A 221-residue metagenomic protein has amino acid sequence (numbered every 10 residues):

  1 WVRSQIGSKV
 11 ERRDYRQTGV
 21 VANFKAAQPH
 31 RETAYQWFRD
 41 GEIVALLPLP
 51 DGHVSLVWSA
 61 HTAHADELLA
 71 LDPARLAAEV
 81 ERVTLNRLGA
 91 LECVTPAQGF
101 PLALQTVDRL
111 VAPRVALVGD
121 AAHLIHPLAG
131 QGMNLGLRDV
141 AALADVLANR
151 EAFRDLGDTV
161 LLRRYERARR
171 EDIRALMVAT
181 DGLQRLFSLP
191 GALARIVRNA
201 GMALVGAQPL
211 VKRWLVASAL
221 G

Functional and structural regions predicted by a protein language model:
W1-A34, G52-V54, A60-H64, V80-E81: Central beta-strand plus flanking loop segment that forms part of the substrate or channel wall within the catalytic
R3, K25, E81-T84, L88 (+2 more regions): Short amphipathic alpha-helical signal-transduction/dimerization elements
K9-R13, Y35-Q36, L46-P48, V107-R109: Short secondary-structure boundary/capping segments
R39-P101: Conserved FAD/dinucleotide-binding core of flavoprotein oxidoreductases
D108-L128: Short FAD-binding loop at a beta-strand-to-alpha-helix junction that anchors the flavin cofactor in diverse
H126-D139: A conserved FAD-binding loop/helix module that cradles the flavin
D145-G221: C-terminal helical "tail/cap" subdomain of flavin- and related membrane-associated enzymes
